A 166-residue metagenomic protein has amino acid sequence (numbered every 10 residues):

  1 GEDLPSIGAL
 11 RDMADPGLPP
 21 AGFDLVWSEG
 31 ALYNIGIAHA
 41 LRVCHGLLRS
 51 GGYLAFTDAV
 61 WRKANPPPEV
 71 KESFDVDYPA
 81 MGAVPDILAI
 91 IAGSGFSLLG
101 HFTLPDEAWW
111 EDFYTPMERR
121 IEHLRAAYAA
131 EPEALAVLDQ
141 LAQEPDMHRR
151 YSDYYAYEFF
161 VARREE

Functional and structural regions predicted by a protein language model:
E2-D15: Conserved SAM-binding strand-loop segment of SAM-dependent methyltransferases
A9, W27, A55: Conserved Rossmann-like nucleotide-binding pocket used by diverse enzymes that bind dinucleotide cofactors
A14-V26: A short acidic, Gly/Pro-enriched loop at the edge of an enzyme's catalytic core that lines a small-molecule cofactor
D24-A38: A short SAM/SAH-binding and catalytic strip from SAM-dependent methyltransferases
A38-Y53: A short glycine-rich, Lys/Arg-flanked "PGG" loop and its adjoining helix->strand segment in the class I
A59-Y78: Short, glycine-/aromatic-enriched active-site segment of Class I SAM-dependent methyltransferases
P79-H101: Short alpha-helix
G100-E166: Conserved Class I S-adenosyl-L-methionine
